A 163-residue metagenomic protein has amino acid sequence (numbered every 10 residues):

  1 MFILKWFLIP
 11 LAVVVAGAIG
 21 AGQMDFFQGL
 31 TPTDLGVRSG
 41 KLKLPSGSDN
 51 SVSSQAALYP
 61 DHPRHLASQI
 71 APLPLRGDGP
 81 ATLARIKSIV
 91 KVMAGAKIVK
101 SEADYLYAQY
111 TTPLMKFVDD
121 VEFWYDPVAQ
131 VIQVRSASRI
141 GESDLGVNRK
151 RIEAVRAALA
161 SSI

Functional and structural regions predicted by a protein language model:
I3-F7, G17-I163: Ser/Thr-rich, low-complexity intrinsically disordered terminal regions
